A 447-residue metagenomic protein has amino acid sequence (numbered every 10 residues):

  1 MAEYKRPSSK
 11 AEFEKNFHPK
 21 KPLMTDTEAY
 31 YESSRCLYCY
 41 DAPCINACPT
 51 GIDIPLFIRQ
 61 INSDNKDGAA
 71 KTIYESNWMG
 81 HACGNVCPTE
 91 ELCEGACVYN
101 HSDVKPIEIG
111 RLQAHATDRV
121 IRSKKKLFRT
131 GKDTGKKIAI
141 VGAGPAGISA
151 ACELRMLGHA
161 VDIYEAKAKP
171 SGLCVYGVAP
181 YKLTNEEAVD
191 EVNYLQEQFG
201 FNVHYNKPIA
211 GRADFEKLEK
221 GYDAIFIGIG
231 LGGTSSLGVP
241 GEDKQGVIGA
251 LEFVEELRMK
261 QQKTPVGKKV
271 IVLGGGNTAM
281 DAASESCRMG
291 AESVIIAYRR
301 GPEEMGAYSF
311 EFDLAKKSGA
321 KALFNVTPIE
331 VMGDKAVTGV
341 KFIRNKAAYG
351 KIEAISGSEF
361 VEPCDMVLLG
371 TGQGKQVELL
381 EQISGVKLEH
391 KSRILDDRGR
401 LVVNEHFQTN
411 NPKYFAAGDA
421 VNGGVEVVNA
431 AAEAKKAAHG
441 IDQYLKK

Functional and structural regions predicted by a protein language model:
F13-E32, I52-N85, D103-T130, L257-R258: Ferredoxin-type iron-sulfur electron-transfer modules in oxidoreductases and energy-metabolism complexes
S34-D53, W78-H101: Local cysteine-cluster metal-coordination motifs and their immediate loop/turn environment, predominantly Fe-S cluster
H115-K132, N193-F199, V203-G211, T234-M289 (+1 more regions): Glycine-rich dinucleotide-binding loop and its adjacent helix/turn
K132, K137-V141, V189-V239, E330-K341 (+2 more regions): Feature captures the FAD/FMN-dependent oxidoreductase FAD-binding
K137-D162, A279-C287: N-terminal Rossmann-like FAD-binding beta1-loop-alpha1 element of flavoenzymes
A160-I163, K167-E197, V203, A283-E330: Rossmann-like dinucleotide-binding cores of NAD(P)H-dependent redox enzymes
D243-G267, G350-G424: FAD-site-proximal beta/loop scaffold in flavoenzymes
A282, N411, A420-K446: A conserved FAD-binding loop/helix module that cradles the flavin
